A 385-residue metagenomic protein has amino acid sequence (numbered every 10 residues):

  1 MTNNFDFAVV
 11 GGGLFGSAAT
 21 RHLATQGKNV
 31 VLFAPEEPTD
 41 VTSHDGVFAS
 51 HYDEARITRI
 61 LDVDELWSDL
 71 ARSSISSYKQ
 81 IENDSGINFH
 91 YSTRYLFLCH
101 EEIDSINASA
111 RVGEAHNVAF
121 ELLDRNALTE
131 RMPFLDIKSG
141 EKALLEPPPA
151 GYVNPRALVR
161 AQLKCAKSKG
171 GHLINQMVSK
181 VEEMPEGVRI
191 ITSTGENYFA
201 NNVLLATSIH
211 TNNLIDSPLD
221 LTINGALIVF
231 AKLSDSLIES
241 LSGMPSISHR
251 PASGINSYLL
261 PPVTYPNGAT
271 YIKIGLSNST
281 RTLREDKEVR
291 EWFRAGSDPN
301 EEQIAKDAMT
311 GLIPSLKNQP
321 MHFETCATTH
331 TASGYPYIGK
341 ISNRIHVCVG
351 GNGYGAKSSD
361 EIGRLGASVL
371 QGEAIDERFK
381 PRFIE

Functional and structural regions predicted by a protein language model:
F5-L32: N-terminal Rossmann-like FAD-binding beta1-loop-alpha1 element of flavoenzymes
A8-V10, F33, N197-T211, G363: Short hydrophobic core segments
R21-Q26, G86-H90, N197, N202 (+1 more regions): Active-site substrate-recognition segment that forms the wall of the catalytic cavity or substrate channel
T25-S50: Glycine-rich FAD pyrophosphate-binding loop
Y52-R131, N256-S257: Dinucleotide-binding Rossmann-like beta1-alpha1 core, especially the glycine-rich loop that anchors the ADP
Q80, H100-G170, I174, K180-E186: Flavin (FAD/FMN) cofactor-binding and adjacent substrate-gating region of FAD-dependent oxidoreductase domains
K180-N197, V203: Conserved beta-strand-loop-beta-strand element in the redox core of flavoprotein oxidoreductases
D307-E385: C-terminal catalytic lobe of FAD-dependent flavoproteins
